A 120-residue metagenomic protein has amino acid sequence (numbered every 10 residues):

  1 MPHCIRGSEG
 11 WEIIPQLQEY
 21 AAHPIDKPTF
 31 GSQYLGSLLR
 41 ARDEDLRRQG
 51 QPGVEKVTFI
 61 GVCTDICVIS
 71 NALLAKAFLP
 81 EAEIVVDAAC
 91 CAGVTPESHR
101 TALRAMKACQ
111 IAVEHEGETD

Functional and structural regions predicted by a protein language model:
M1-D120: Active-site-adjacent betaalpha module
